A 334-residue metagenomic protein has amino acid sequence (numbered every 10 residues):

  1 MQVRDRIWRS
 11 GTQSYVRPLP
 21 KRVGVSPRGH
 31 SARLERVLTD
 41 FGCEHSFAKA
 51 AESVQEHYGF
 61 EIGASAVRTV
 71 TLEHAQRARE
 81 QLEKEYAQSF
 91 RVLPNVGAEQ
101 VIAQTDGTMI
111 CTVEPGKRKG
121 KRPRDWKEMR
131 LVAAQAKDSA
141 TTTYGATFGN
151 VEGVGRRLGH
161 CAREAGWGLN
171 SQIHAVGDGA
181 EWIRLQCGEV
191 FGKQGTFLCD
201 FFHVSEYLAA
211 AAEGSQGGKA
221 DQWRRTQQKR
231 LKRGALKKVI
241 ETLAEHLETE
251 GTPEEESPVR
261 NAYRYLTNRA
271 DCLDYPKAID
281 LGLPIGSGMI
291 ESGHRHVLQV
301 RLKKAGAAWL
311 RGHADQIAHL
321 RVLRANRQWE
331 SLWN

Functional and structural regions predicted by a protein language model:
R4-N334: Catalytic center-proximal scaffold of phosphoryl-transfer enzymes
